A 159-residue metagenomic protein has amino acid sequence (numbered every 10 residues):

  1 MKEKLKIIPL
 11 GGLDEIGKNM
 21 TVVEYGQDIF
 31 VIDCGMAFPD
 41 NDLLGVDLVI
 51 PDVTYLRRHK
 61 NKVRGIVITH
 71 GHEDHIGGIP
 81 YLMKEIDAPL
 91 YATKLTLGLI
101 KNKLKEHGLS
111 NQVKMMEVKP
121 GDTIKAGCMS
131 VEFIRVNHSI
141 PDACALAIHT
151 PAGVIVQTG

Functional and structural regions predicted by a protein language model:
M1, L13-G17, N137-D142: A short catalytic or substrate-binding loop motif that flags glycine-/basic-rich loops and adjacent residues that bind
K2-K6, I29: Extreme N-terminal starter segment of soluble prokaryotic enzymes
I7, V23, D33, H70-G71 (+3 more regions): Divalent metal-coordination and catalytic microenvironments
L13-K18, Y25-I68, P80-A88, A92 (+2 more regions): Pre-active-site segment of Zn-dependent metallo-hydrolases
K18, H75-G77, A143: Short glycine/serine/threonine-rich phosphate/pyrophosphate-binding segments that cradle anionic phosphate groups
V22-Q27, V31, C144-G159: Metal-dependent phosphodiesterase/nuclease catalytic metal-binding core
I66-I76, R135-I140: Histidine-centered catalytic micro-motifs
L95-A143, T150-P151: Metallo-beta-lactamase
